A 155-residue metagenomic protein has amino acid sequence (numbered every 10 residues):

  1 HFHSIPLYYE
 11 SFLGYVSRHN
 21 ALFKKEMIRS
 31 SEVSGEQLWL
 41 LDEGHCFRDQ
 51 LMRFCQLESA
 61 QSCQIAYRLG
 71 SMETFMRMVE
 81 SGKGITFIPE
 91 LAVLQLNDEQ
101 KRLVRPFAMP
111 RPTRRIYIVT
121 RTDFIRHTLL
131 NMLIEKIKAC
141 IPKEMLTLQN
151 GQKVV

Functional and structural regions predicted by a protein language model:
H1-F12, V16, F54, E80-K83 (+1 more regions): Short beta-strand-centered segments that line the small-molecule binding cleft or hinge of alpha/beta clamshell
F2-L38: Flexible hinge/capping segments at coil-to-helix
I5, S31, M76-R77, N131: Alpha-helical segments flanking ligand/cofactor-binding loops in enzyme cores
Y15, L40-L41, R68, T86 (+1 more regions): Active-site-adjacent beta-strand anchor residues
Y15-A21, R115-R126: A bilobed periplasmic-binding-protein/Venus flytrap-type ligand-binding module shared by bacterial periplasmic
F23, Q37-E58, R126-I134, I141-G151: Secondary-structure junction motif
G44-L103: Hydrophobic hinge/microswitch elements
